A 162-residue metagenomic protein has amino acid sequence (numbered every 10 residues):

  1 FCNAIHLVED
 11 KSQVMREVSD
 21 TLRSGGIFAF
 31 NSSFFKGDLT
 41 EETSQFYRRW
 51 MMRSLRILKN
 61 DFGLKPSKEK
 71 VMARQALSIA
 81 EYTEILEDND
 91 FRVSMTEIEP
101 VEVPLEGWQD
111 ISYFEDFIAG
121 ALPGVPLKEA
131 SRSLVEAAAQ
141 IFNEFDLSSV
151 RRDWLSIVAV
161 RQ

Functional and structural regions predicted by a protein language model:
F1-S12, F34: A short SAM/SAH-binding and catalytic strip from SAM-dependent methyltransferases
S12-I27: A short glycine-rich, Lys/Arg-flanked "PGG" loop and its adjoining helix->strand segment in the class I
I27-K59: Conserved class I S-adenosyl-L-methionine
G63-E69: Short glycine/proline- and acidic residue-enriched helix-loop micro-motifs that form flexible lids or anion-recognition
A73-D90: Short alpha-helix
D90-F91, S112-F114, R151-Q162: Core SAM-dependent methyltransferase catalytic element
V93-S148: C-terminal helical/coil "lid" or tail adjacent to the Rossmann-like core of SAM-dependent
